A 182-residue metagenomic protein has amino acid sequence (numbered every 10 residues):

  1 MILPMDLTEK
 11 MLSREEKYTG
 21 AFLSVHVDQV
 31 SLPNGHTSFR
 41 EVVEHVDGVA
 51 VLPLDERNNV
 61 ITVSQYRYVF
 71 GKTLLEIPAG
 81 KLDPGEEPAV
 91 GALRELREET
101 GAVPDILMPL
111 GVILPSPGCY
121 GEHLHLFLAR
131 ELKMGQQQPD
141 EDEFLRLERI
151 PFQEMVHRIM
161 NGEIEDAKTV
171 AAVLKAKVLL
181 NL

Functional and structural regions predicted by a protein language model:
M1-T19: Extreme N-terminal tail/first-helix region
S13-A50, E56-R57: Acidic, metal-coordinating catalytic segment for phosphate/diphosphate chemistry, firing primarily on the Nudix
V25-V27, F39, V63, I77 (+1 more regions): Hydrophobic residues on conserved beta-strands that form the core of alpha/beta folds
S38, D47-A50, D55, K81-A167: Unchanged
G48-K72, E76: A glycine-rich, hydrophobic loop/mini-helix early in the fold
V178-L182: Generic C-terminal helix-cap and adjacent flexible tail
